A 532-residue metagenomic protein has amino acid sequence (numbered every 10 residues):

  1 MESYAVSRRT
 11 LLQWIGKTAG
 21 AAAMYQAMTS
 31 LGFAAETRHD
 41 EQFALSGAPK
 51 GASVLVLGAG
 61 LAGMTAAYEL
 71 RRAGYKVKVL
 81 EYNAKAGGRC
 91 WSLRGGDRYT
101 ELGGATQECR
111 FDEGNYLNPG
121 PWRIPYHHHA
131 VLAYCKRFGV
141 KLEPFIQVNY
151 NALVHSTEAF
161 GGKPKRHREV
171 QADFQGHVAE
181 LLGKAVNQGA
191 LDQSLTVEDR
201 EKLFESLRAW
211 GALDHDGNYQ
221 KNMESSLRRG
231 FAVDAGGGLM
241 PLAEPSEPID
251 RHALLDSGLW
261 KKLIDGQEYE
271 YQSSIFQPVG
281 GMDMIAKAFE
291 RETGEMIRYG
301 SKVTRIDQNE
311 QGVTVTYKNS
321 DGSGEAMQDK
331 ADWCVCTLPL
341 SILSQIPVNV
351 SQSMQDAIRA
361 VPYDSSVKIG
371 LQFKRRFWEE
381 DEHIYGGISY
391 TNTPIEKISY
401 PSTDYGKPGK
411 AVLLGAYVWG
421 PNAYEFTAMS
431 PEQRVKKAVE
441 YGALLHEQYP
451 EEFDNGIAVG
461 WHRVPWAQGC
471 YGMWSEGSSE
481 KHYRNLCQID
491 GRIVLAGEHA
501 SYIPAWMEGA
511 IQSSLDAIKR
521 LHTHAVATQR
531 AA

Functional and structural regions predicted by a protein language model:
M1-S7, F33: N-terminal secretory signal peptides
W14-I15, G20-A23, L31, A35-E41 (+3 more regions): Conserved flavin/dinucleotide-binding core of flavoenzymes
D40-G183: N-terminal glycine-rich phosphate/pyrophosphate-binding loop and immediately adjacent elements
L45-A48, E108-Y116, W260-S274, R291 (+2 more regions): Short glycine/proline-rich turn/loop motifs
G114-P125, Y271-V279, M354-P362, P421-E432 (+2 more regions): Active-site rim elements
N149, L153-E201, Q372-Y385, G406-P450: Mid-to-C-terminal "cap/lid" subdomains and adjacent gly/pro-rich loops that border and regulate access to redox
N151, E158-A159, L182-K302, E310-G312 (+5 more regions): Active-site/ligand-binding neighborhood in enzyme catalytic cores
Y299-L414, L445: Mid-domain catalytic core of redox enzymes that form a hydrophobic substrate pocket/lid adjacent to a catalytic redox
